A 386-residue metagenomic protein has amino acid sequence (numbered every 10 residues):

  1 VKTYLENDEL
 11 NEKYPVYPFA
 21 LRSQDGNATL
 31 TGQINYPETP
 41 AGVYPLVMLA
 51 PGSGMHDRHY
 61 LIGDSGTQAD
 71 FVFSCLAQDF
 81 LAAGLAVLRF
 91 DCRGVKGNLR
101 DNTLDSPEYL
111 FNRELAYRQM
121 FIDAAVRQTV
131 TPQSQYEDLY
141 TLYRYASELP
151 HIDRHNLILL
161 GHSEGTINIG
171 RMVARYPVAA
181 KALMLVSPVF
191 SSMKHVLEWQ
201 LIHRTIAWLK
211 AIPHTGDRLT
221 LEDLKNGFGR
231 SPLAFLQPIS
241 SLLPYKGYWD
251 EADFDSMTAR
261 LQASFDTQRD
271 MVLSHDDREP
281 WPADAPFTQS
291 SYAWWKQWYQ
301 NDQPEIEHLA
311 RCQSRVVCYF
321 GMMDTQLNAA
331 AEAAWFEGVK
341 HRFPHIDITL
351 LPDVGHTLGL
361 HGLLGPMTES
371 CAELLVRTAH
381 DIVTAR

Functional and structural regions predicted by a protein language model:
K2-G42: N-terminal cap/lid segment of alpha/beta-hydrolase-fold proteins
T39-F80: Short, surface-exposed "cap/lid" segments of acyl-processing enzymes
D70-R100, E108, N112-Q119: Conserved alpha/beta-hydrolase
D101-A125, T129-P132, Y136, V186-H308: Accessory cap/linker subdomain of secreted extracellular hydrolases
I152-S163: Alpha/beta-hydrolase fold nucleophile elbow
C312, C318-F320: Short beta-strand/loop motif that positions the catalytic acidic residue of the alpha/beta-hydrolase fold
T325-A331: Conserved alpha/beta-hydrolase "acid-adjacent" motif
D347, P352-R386: Catalytic active-site module of serine/aspartate enzymes centered on a nucleophile-bearing elbow/loop
